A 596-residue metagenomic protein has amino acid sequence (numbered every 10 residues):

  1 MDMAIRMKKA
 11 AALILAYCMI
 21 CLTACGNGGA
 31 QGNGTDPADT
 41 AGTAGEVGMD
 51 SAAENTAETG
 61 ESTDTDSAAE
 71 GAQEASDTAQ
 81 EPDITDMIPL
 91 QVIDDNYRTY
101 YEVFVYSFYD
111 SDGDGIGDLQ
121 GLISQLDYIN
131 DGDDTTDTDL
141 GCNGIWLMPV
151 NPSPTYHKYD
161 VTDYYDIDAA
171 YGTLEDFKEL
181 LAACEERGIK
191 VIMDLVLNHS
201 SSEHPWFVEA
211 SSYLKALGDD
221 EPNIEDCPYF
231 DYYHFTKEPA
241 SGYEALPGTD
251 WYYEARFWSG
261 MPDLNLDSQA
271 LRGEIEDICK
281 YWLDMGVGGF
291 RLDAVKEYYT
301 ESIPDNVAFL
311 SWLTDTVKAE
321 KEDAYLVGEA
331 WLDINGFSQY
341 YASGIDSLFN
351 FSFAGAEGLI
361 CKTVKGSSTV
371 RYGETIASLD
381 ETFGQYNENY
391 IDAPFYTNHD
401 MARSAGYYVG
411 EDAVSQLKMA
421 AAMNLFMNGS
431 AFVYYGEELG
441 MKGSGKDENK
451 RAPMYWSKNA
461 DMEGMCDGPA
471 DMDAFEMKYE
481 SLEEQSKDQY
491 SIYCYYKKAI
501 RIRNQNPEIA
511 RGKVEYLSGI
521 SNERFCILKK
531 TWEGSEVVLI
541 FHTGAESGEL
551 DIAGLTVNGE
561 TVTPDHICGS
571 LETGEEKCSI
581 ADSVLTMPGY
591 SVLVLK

Functional and structural regions predicted by a protein language model:
D2-I14: Bacterial N-terminal signal peptides that target proteins for export
L22-A24: C-terminal motif of bacterial Sec signal peptides marking the signal peptidase cleavage site
G26-T35: Bacterial lipoprotein signal-peptidase II cleavage site
E81-G273, D284, R291, V295-S343: Acidic/aromatic-lined carbohydrate-recognition and catalytic surfaces of CAZymes acting on diverse glycans
S202-E203, V208-E209, Y213-E238, T314-D315 (+1 more regions): Conserved alpha/beta catalytic core and glycan-binding cleft of carbohydrate-active enzymes
F395-N398, R403, Y407-E549, V557 (+1 more regions): Loop/helix patches that line or flank the sugar-binding groove of alpha-linked glycan CAZymes
S547-E572: Beta-strand-rich binding/interaction modules
C578-K596: C-terminal beta-strand-rich structural cap/linker in extracellular carbohydrate-active enzymes
